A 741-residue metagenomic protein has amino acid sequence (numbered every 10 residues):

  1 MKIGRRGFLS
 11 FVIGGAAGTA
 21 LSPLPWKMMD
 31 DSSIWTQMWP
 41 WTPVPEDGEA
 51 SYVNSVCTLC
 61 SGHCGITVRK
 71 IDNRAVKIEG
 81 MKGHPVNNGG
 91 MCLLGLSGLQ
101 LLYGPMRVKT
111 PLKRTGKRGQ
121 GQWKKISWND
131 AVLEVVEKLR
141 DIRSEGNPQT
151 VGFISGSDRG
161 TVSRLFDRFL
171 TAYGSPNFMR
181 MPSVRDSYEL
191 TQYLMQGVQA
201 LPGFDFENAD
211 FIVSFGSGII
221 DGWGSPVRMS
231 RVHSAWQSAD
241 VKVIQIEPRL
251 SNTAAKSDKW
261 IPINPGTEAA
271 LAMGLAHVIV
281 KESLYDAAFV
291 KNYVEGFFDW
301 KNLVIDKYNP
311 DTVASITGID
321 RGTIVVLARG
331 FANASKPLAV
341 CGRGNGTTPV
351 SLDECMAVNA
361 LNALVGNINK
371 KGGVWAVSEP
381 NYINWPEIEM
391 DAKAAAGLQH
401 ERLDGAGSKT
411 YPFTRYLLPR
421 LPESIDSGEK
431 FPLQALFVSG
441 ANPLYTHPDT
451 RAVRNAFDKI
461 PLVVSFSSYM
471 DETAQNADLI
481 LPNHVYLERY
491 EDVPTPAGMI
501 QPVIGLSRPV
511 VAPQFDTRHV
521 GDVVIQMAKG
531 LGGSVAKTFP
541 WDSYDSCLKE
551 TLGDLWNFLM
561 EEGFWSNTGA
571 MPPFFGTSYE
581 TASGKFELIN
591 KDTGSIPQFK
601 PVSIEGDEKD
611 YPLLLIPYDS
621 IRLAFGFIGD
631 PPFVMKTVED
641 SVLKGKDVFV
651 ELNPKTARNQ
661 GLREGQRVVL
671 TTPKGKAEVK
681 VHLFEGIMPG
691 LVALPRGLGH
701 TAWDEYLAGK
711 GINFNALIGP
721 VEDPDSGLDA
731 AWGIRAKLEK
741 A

Functional and structural regions predicted by a protein language model:
M1-E282, N292-G296, W300, D311 (+6 more regions): N-terminal export/assembly segments and adjacent metallocofactor-ligating motifs of anaerobic energy-metabolism
V76, Y285-A288, I324, L338-A339 (+9 more regions): Acidic/polar loop patches that form or flank catalytic/metal-binding clefts of enzymes that bind anionic ligands
T150-R159, S315-I319, G342-P349, P380-Y382 (+1 more regions): Conserved short loop/turn motifs at secondary-structure junctions
S157, N292-E295, F331, V374-W385 (+2 more regions): A glycine-rich phosphate-binding loop feature that marks nucleotide/adenosyl-phosphate handling sites
R164-H233, A239-I246, A269-M273, S315 (+5 more regions): Extended redox/cofactor-interaction regions of prokaryotic respiratory oxidoreductases
S251-K256, L303-N309, N333-C341, P432-A435 (+2 more regions): Short acidic (Asp/Glu) and glycine-rich catalytic loops that position anionic groups and cofactors
K459-L462, Y469-E491, T495-P496, I500-V503 (+1 more regions): C-terminal, active-site-flanking charged/polar segments
P509-F564, T568-A570, I628-E651, K655-A741: Long, contiguous, secondary-structure-rich segments that constitute the structural scaffold of globular domains
